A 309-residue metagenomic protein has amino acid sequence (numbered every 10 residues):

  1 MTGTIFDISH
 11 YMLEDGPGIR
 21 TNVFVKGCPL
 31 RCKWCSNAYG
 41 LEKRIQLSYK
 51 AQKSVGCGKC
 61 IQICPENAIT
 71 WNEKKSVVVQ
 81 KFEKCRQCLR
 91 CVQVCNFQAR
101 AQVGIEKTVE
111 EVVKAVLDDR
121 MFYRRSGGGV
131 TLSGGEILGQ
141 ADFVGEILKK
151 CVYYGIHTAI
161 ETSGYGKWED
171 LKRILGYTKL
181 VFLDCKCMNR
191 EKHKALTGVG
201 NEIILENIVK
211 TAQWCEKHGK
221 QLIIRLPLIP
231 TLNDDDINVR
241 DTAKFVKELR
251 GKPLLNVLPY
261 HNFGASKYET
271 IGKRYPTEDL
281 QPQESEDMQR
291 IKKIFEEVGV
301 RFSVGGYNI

Functional and structural regions predicted by a protein language model:
T2-P17, K217, L228-I309: Auxiliary Fe-S-binding modules of radical SAM enzymes
F6-K59, V78-Q87: N-terminal pre-triad scaffold of radical SAM enzymes
K33-G40, K59-V79, R90-E106: Iron-sulfur cluster-binding cysteine motifs and their immediate structural context in ferredoxin-like electron-transfer
Y49-K50, K194-G200, G272-L280: Short glycine-enriched, charge-decorated loop/helix-capping segments at active-site entrances that position
K75, K84, I105-E111, A115: FAD-binding FR-type
Q98, Y153-Y154, V298: Conserved dinucleotide-binding and phosphotransfer motif residues
E110-T270: Conserved AdoMet/S-adenosylmethionine-binding subsite of the radical SAM
